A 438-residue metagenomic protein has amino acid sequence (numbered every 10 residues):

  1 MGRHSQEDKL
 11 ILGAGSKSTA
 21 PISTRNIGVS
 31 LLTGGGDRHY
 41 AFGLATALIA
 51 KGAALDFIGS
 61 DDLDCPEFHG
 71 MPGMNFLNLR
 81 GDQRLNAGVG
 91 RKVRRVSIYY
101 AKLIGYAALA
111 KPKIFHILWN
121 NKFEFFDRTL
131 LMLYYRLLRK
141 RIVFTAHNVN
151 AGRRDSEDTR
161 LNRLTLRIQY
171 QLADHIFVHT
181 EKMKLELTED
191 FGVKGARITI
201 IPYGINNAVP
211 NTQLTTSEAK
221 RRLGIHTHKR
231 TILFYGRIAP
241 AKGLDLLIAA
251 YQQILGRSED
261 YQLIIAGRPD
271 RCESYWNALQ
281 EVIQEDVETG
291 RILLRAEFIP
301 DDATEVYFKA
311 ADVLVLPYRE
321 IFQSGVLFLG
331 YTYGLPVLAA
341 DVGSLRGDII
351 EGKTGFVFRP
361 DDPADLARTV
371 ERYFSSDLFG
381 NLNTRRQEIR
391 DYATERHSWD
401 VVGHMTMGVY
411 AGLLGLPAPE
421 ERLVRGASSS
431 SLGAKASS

Functional and structural regions predicted by a protein language model:
S30, I225-K242, I248-Y251, L263-A266: Conserved donor-binding/catalytic core segment of Leloir-type glycosyltransferases
H39, G43, R230, A239-Q253 (+3 more regions): A conserved mid-protein helix/loop that constitutes part of the nucleotide-sugar donor-binding site
L63, Q262-N277, L293, E297: Glycosyltransferase donor-sugar binding loop
D155, L185-E189, A196, G204-R222 (+2 more regions): Acidic anion/phosphate-binding donor-loop and adjacent secondary structure in glycosyltransferase catalytic cores
W276-E305: Nucleotide-activated donor-binding/catalytic signature segment of Leloir-type glycosyltransferases, i.e., the conserved
V306-Q323, T332-L335: Acidic donor-binding loop of glycosyltransferase active sites
P336-A340, I349: Short hydrophobic beta-strand element within catalytic cores of glycosyltransferases and related nucleotide-activated
E351-G352, F356-A364, E371-F379: Conserved acidic donor-binding segment of nucleotide-sugar-dependent glycosyltransferases
